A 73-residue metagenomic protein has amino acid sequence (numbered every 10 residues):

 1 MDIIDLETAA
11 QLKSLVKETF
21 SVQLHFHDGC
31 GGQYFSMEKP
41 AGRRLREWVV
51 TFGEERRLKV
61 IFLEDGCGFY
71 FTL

Functional and structural regions predicted by a protein language model:
M1-C30, G66: N-terminal acidic leader/helix
M1-I4, G32-P40, G68-F71: Short cationic amphipathic helices and targeting signals
F26, C30, Y34-S36, A41-F52: Acidic, low-complexity, intrinsically disordered interaction modules
R43-L73: Detector for the mature cores of small, proteolytically processed and post-translationally modified peptide effectors
